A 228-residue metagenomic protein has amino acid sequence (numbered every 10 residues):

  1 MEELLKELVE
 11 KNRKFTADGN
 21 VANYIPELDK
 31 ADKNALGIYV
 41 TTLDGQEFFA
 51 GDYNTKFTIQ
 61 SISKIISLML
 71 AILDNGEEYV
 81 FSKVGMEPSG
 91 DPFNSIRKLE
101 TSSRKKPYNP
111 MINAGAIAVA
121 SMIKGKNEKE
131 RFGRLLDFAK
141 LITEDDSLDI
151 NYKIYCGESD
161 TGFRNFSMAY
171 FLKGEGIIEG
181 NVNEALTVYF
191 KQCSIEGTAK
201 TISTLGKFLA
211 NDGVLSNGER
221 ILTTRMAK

Functional and structural regions predicted by a protein language model:
M1-A17, A71-V188: Active-site-adjacent helix/loop patches that line small-molecule binding or acyl-intermediate pockets
R13-A50: A short, well-structured edge-of-sheet supersecondary motif
G45, T58-S82, L205: Active-site SXXK
N54-K56: A short acidic/small-residue loop/turn micro-motif
I59-S63, P110-A114, F163, G197-K200: Aromatic- and histidine-enriched alpha-helix N-cap/loop-to-helix transition segments that scaffold the rims
I65, E196-V214: Active-site-proximal alpha-helical segments within enzyme catalytic domains
L186-V188, C193-I195, A199: Internal active-site segments that recognize and position negatively charged phosphoryl groups and nucleotide moieties
I195, L215-K228: A penicillin-recognizing enzyme superfamily signal
